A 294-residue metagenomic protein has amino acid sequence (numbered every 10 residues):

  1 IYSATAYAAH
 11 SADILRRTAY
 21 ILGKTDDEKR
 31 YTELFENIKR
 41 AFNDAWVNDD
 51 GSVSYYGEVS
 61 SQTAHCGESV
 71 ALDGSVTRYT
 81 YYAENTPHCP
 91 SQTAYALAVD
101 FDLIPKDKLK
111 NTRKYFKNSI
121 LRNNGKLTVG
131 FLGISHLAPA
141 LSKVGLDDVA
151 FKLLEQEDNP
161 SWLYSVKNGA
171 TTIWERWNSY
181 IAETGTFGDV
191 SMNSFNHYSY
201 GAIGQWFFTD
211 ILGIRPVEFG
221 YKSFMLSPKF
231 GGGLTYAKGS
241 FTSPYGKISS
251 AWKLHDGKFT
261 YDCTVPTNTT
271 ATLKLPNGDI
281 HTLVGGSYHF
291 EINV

Functional and structural regions predicted by a protein language model:
I1-S3, Y7-G188, S287, E291: Catalytic cores of carbohydrate-active enzymes
D148-V294: Non-catalytic C-terminal accessory modules of carbohydrate-active enzymes
